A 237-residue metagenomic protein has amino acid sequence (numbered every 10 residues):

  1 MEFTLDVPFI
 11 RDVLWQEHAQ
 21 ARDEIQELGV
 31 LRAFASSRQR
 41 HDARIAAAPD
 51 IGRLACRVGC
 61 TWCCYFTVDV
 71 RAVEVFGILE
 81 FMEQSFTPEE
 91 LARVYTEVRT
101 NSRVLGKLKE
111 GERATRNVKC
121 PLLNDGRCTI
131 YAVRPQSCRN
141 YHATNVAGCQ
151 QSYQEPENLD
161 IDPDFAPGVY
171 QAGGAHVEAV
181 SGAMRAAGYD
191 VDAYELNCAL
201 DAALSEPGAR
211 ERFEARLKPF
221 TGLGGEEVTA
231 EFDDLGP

Functional and structural regions predicted by a protein language model:
M1-R127, Y131-P237: Short loop/turn segments that flank or connect secondary-structure elements
